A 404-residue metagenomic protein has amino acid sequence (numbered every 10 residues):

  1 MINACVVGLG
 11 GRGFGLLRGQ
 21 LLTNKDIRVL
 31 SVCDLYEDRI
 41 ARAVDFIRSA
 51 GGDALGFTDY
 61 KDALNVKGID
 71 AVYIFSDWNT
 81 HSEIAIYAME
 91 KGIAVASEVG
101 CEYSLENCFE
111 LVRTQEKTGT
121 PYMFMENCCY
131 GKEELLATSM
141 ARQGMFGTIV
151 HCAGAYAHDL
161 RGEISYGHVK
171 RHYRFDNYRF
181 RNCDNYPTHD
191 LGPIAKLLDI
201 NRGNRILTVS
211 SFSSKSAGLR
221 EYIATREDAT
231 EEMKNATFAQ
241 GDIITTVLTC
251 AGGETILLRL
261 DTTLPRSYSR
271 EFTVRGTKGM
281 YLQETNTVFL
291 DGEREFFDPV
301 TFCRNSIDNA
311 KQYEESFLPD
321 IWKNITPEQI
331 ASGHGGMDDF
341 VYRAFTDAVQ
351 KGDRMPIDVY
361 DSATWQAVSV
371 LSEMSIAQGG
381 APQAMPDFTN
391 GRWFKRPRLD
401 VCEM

Functional and structural regions predicted by a protein language model:
M1-A50: N-terminal Rossmann-like dinucleotide-binding module
V6, G15-L16, S267-V288, G292-M404: C-terminal helical cap and adjacent loop that interface with cofactors, partners, or active-site loops
G8-G10, T118-M123, C128-F238: Predominantly a Rossmann-like dinucleotide-binding segment in NAD(P)-dependent oxidoreductases
D53-D59: Conserved SAM-binding strand-loop segment of SAM-dependent methyltransferases
L64-V66, D70-A71, D77-W78, S82-Y130 (+1 more regions): Beta-strand-loop-alpha-helix segment that lines the small-molecule cofactor/substrate pocket of alpha/beta enzymes
T246-G252, G276: Active-site beta-strand termini and strand-to-loop segments that position acidic
L258-Y268: Glycine-rich phosphate/pyrophosphate-binding beta-alpha loops
